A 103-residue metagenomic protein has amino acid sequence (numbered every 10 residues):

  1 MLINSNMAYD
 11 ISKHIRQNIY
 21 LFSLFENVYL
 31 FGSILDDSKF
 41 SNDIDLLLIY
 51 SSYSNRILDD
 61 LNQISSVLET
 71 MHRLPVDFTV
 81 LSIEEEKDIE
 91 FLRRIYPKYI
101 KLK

Functional and structural regions predicted by a protein language model:
M1-Y29, L35-S41, Y50-K103: Catalytic core of pol beta-like nucleotidyltransferases
D45-L47: Short, well-ordered beta-strand segments
